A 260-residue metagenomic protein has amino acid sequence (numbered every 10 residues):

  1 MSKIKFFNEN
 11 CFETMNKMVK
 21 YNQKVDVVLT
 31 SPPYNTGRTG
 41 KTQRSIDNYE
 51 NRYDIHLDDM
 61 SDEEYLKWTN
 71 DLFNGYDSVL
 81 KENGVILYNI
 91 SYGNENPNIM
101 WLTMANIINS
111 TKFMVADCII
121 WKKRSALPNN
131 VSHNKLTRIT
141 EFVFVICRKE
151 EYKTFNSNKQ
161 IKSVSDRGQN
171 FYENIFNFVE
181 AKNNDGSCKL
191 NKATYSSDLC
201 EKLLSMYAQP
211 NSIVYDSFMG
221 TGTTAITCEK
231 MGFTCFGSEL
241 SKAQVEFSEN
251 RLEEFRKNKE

Functional and structural regions predicted by a protein language model:
M1, E249-E260: Short, conserved SAM-binding/catalytic segment of Class I S-adenosyl-L-methionine-dependent methyltransferases
S2-E246: Core catalytic lobe of class I
